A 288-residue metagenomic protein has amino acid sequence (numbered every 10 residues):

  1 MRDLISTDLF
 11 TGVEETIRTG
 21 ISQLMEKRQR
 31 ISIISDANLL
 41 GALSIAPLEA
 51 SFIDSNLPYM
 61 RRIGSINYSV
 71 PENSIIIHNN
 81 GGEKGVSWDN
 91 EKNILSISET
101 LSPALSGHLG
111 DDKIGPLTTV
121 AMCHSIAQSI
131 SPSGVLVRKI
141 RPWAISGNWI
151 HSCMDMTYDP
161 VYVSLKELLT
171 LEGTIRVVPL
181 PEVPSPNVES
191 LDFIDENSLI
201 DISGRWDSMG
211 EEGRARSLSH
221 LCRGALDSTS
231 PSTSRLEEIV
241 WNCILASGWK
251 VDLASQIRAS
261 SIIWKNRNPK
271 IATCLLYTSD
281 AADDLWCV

Functional and structural regions predicted by a protein language model:
M1-V288: Replace "Mg2+/Mn2+-dependent" with "divalent metal-dependent
